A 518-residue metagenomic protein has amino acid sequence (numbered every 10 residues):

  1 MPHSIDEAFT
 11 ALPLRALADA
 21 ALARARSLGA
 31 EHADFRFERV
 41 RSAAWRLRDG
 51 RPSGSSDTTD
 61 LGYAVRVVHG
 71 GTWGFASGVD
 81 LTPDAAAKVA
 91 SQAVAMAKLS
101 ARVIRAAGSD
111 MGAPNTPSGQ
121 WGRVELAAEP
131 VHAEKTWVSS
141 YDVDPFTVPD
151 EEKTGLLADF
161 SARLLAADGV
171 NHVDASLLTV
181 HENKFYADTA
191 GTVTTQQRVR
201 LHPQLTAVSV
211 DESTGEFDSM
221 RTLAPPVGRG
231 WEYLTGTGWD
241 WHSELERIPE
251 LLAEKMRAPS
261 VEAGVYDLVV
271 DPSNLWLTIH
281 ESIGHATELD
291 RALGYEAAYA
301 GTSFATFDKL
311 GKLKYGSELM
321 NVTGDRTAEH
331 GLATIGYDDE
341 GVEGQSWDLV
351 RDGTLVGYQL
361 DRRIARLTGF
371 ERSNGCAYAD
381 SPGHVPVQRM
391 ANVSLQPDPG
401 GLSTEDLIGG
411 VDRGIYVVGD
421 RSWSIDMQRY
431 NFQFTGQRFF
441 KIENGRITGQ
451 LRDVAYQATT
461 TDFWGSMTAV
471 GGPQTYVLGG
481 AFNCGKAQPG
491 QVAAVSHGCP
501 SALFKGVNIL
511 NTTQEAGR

Functional and structural regions predicted by a protein language model:
M1-R518: N-terminal small-residue-enriched
